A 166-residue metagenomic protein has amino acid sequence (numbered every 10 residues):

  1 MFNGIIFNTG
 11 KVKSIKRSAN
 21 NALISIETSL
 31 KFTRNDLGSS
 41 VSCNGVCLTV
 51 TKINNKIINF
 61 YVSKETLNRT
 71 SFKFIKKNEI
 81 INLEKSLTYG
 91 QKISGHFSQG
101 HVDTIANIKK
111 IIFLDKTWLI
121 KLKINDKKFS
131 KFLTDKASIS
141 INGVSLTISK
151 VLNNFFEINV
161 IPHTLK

Functional and structural regions predicted by a protein language model:
M1-K166: Conserved loop->alpha-helix
